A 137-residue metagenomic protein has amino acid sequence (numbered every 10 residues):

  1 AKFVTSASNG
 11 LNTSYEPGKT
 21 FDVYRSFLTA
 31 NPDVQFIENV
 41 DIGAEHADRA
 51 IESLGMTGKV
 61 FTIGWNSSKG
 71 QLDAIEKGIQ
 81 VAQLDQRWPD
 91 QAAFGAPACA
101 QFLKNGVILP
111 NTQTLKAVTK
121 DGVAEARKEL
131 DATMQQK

Functional and structural regions predicted by a protein language model:
A1-K137: A residue-level marker of the well-folded mature domains of exported/periplasmic proteins
